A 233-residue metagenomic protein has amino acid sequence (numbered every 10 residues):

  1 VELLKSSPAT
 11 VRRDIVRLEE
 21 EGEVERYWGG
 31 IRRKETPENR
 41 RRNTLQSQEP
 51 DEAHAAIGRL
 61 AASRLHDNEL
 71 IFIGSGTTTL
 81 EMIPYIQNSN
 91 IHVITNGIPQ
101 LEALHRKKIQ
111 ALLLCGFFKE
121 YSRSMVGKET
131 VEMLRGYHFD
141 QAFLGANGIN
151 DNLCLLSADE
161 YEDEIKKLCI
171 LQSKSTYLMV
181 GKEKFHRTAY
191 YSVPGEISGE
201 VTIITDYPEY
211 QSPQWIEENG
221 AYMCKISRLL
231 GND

Functional and structural regions predicted by a protein language model:
E2-K5, A9-S75, I83-N88, H92 (+1 more regions): HTH-adjacent hinge/linker in prokaryotic transcriptional regulators
K5, E102-D233: Conserved phosphate- and dinucleotide-binding cores of soluble alpha/beta proteins, encompassing both enzyme active
T10, R17, T77-T79, P99-Q100 (+2 more regions): Alpha-helix capping/helix-boundary segments
Y27-W28, T95, L113, K225: A generic structural-conservation signal
Q48-E52, A56, T77, T95 (+5 more regions): Residues at secondary-structure transition points
E52-R59, S63, L80, K128 (+2 more regions): Short, contiguous clusters of charged residues that form electrostatic/catalytic patches at enzyme active sites, used
